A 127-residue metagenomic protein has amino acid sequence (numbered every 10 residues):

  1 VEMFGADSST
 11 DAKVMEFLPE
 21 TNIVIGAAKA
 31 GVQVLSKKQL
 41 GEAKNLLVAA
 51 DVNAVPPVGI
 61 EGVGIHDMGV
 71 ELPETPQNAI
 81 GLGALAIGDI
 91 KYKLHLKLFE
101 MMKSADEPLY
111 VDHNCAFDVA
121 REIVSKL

Functional and structural regions predicted by a protein language model:
M3-Q77, G81: Rossmann-like adenosine-cofactor binding region
V55-L127: Adenosine-phosphate binding glycine-rich loop
